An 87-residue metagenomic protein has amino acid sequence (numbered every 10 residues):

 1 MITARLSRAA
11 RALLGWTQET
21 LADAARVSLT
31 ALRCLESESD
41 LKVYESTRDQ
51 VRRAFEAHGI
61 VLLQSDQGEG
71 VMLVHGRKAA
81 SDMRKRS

Functional and structural regions predicted by a protein language model:
M1-I2: A detector for short, charged/polar N-terminal pre-domain segments
S7-T20, S81: Short basic helix-loop element that most often maps to the first helix and adjoining turn of HTH DNA-binding modules
A9, D23, C34, R53: DNA-binding alpha-helical recognition surfaces that contact promoter or target DNA
T20, A31, Q50: Residues in the helix-turn-helix
R26-V43: Recognition helix of helix-turn-helix/homeodomain-like DNA-binding domains that insert into the DNA major groove
E45-L62: DNA major-groove recognition helix of helix-turn-helix/homeodomain DNA-binding modules
I60-S87: Helix-turn-helix/homeodomain-like alpha-helical modules used for DNA recognition and transcription-factor dimerization
